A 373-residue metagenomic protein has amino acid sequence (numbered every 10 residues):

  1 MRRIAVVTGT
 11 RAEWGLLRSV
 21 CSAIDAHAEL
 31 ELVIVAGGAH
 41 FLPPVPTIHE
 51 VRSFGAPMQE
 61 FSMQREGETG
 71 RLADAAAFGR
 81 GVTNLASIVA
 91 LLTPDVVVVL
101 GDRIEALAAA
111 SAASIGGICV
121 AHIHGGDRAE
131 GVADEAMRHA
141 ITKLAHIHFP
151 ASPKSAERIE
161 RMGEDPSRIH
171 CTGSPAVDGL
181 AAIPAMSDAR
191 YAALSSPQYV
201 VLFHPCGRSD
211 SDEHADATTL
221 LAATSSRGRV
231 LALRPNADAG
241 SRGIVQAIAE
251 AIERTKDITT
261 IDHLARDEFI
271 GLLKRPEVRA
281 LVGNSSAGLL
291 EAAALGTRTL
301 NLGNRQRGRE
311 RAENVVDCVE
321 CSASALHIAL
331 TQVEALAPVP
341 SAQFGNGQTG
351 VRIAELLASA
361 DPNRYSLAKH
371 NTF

Functional and structural regions predicted by a protein language model:
M1-F373: Nucleotide-activated sugar donor-binding and catalytic core shared by glycosyltransferases and related lipid-linked
